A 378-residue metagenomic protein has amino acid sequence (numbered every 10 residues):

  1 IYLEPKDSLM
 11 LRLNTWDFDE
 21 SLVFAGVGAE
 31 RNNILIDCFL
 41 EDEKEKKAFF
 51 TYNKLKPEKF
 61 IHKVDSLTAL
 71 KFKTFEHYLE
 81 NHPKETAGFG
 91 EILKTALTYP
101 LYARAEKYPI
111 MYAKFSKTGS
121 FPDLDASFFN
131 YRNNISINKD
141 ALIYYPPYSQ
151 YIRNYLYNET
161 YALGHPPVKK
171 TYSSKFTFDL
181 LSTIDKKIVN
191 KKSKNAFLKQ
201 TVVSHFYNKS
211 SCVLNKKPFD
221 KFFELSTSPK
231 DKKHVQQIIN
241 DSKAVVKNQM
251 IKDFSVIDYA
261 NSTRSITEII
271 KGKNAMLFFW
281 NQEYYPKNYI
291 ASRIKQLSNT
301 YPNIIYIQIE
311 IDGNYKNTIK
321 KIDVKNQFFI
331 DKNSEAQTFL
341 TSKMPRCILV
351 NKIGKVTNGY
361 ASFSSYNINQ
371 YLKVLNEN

Functional and structural regions predicted by a protein language model:
I1-K84: A non-transmembrane, solvent-exposed segment enriched in polar/low-complexity residues
A48-D179, T183: N-terminal, charged low-complexity regulatory/assembly segments
A113-R132, F176-D185, L214-E224, K232 (+2 more regions): Alpha-helical repeat scaffolds
K169-Q200, S204, N208, C212-D241 (+1 more regions): Charge-dense, extended regions
K232-T267: N-terminal "domain-start" segment that seeds a small globular fold
R264-I294, I307: Short active-site neighborhood of thiol/selenol oxidoreductases, capturing the structured segment around
I319-I353: Short, internal strand/loop/helix patches that form the active-site neighborhood or redox-interaction surface
K352-N378: Thiol-/selenol-based redox modules, centered on thioredoxin-like and closely related oxidoreductase domains
